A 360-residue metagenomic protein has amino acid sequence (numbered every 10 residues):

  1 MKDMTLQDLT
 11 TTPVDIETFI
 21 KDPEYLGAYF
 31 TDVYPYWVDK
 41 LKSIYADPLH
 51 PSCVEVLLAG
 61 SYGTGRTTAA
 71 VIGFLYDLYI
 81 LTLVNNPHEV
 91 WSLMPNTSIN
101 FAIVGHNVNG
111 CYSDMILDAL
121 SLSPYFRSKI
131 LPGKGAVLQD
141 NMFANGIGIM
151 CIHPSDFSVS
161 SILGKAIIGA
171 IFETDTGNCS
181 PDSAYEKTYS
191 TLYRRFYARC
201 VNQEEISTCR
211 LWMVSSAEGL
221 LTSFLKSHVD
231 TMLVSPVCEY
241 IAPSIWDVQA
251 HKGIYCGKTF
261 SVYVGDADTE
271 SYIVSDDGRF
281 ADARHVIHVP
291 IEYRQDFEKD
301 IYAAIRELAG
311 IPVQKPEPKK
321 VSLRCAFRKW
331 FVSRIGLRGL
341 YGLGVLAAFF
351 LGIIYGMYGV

Functional and structural regions predicted by a protein language model:
M1, S183-V360: Non-catalytic, compositionally simple segments
M1-E55, M115-I130, G148, G342: N-terminal accessory segments
C53-G73: Walker A/P-loop
V56-Y62, T97-N107, A170-E173, R210-A217: Extended hydrophobic secondary-structure segments that form protein cores and membrane-embedded regions
T64-R66, N109-Y112, S158-V159, N178-S180 (+2 more regions): Flexible loop/turn segments at secondary-structure boundaries
V71-M94: Walker A/P-loop NTP-binding motif
N86-S158, R328, G339: Conserved nucleotide-state-sensing and coupling region of NTP-binding domains
K134-R199: Conserved RecA-like ASCE ATPase "motif II neighborhood" in helicase/translocase motors
